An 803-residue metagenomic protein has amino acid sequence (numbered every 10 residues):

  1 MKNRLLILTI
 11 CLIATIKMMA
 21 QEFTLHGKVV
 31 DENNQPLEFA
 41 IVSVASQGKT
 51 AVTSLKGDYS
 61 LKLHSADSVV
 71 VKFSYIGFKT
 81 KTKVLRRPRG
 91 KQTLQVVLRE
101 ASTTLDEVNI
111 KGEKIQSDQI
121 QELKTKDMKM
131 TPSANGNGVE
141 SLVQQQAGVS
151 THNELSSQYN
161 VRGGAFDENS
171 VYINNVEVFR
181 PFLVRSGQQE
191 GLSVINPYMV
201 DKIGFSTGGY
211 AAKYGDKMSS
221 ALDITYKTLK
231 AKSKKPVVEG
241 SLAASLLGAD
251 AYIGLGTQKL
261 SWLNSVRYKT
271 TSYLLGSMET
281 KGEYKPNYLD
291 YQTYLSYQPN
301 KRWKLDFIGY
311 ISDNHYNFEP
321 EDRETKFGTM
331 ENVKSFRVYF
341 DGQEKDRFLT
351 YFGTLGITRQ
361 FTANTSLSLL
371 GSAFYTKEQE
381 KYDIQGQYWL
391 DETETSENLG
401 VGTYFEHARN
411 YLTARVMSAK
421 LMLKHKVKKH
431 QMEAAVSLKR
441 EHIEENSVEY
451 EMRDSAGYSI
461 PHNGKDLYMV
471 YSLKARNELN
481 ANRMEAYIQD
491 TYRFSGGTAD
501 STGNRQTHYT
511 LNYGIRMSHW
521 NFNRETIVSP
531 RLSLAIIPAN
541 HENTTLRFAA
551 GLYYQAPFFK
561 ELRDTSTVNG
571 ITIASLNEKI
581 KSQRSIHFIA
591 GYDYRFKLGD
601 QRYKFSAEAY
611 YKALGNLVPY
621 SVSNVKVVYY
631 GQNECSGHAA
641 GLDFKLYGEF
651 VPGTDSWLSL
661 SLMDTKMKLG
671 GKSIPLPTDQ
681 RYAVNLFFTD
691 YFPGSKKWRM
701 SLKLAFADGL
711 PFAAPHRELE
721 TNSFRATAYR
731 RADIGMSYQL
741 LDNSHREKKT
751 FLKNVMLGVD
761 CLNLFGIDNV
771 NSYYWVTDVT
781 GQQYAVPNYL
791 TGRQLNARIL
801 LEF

Functional and structural regions predicted by a protein language model:
V30-N33, A40-A45, K72-K79, P88-P132 (+3 more regions): Short, acidic, small-residue-rich periplasmic hinge/interaction motif at the N-terminus of Gram-negative outer-membrane
K79, R86, Q92, I115-N169 (+2 more regions): Periplasmic N-terminal accessory/gating domains of Gram-negative outer-membrane beta-barrel systems
V238-Y268, K281-E319, E344-L369, A373: Transmembrane beta-barrel wall of Gram-negative outer-membrane proteins
Y273, E321-K326, A539-F588, A609-Y629 (+2 more regions): Surface-exposed extracellular loop regions of Gram-negative outer-membrane beta-barrel proteins, predominantly
Q298-N314, Q343-N523, S606-A609, W657: Face-selective signature of the C-terminal outer-membrane beta-barrel domain
S366-S372, K579-N633, H638, L757-L762 (+1 more regions): Membrane-embedded beta-barrel scaffold of Gram-negative outer-membrane proteins
R493-G496, Y610-A613, Y630-A713: Gram-negative outer-membrane beta-barrel transporters
G653-S656, A705-A713, Y738-F803: C-terminal beta-signal and adjacent terminal beta-strands/loops of Gram-negative outer-membrane beta-barrel proteins
